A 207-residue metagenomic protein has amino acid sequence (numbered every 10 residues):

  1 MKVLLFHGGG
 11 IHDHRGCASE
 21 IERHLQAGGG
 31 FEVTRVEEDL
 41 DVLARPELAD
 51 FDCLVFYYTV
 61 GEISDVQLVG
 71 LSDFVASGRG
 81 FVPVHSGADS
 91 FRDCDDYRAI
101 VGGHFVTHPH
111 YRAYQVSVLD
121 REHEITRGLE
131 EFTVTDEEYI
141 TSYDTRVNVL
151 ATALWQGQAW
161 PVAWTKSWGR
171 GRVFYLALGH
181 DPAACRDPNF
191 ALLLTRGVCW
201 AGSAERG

Functional and structural regions predicted by a protein language model:
M1-F51: Aromatic-Pro/Gly-enriched surface loop or interdomain linker that acts as a lid/target-recognition segment
V3, G16, L54, Y143-G207: A glycine-centered loop/beta-turn motif at secondary-structure junctions
L5-F6, L48-F91, R170: Short alpha-beta junction capping motif
G10-I11, L40-D41, V60-I63, G87-F91 (+1 more regions): Solvent-exposed loop/turn segments at secondary-structure junctions within structured extracellular/periplasmic domains
R15-E20, P46, V66-V69, D95-D96 (+1 more regions): Generic recognition of short, well-ordered alpha-helical segments
S19, Q26-T34, D50, G103 (+1 more regions): Catalytic beta-strand/loop cores that center a nucleophilic Ser/Cys/Thr and support acyl-enzyme chemistry
D89-I100: Glycine-rich, charge-decorated loop segments at or immediately adjacent to ligand/cofactor-binding or catalytic sites
